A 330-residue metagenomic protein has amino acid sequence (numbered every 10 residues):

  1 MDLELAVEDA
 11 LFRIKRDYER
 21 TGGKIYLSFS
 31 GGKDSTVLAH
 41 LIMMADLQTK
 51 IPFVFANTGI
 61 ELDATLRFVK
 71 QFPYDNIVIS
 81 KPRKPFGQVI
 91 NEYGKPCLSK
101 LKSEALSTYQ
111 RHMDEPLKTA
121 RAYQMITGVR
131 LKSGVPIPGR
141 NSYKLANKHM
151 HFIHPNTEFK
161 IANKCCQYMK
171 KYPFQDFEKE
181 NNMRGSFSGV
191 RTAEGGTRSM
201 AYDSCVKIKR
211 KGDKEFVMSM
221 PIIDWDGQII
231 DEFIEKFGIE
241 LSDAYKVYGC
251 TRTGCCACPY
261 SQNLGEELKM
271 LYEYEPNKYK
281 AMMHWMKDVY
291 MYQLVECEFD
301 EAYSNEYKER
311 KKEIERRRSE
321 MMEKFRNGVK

Functional and structural regions predicted by a protein language model:
M1-D224, Q228-I229, I234-K236: ATP-dependent adenylation/nucleotidyltransferase module used to activate substrates
G23, G212-V217, G227-K330: ATP/NTP-dependent adenylation/nucleotidyl-transfer catalytic domains that generate, transfer, or process NMP-activated
